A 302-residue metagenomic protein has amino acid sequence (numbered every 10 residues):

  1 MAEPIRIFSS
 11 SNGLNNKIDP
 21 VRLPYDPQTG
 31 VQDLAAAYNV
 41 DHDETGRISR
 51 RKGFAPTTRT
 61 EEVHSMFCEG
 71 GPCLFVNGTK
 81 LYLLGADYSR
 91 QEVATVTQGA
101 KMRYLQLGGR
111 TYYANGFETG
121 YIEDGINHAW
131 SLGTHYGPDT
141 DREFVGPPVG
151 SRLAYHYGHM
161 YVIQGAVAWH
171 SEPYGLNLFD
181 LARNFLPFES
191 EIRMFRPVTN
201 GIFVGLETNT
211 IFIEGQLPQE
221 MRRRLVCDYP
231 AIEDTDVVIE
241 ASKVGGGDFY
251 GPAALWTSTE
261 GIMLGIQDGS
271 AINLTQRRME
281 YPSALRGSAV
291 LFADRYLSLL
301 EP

Functional and structural regions predicted by a protein language model:
M1-S89, G133-F212, Q216, L300-P302: N-terminal beta-propeller domains
P4-N12, I18, E191-P302: Beta-sheet-dominated scaffold domains
I7-S10, V21-D26, L107-N115, L291-A293: Short, surface-exposed secondary-structure junctions/capping segments
T58-F67, V96-G109, P138-Y157, E189-P197 (+2 more regions): Repeated scaffold domains used in trafficking and secretory/extracellular systems, primarily beta-propellers
C73, T111-Y113, I202, A254: Hydrophobic beta-strand segments that make up the repeating blades of beta-propeller and related beta-repeat
N77, L84-D87, N115-F117, E123-N127 (+4 more regions): Short acidic-glycine loop/turn motifs at beta-strand connectors
Q91-T95, W130-Y136, D180-N184, M221-C227 (+1 more regions): Beta-propeller fold detector
R103-Y136: Hydrophobic or amphipathic alpha-helical targeting/insertion segments
